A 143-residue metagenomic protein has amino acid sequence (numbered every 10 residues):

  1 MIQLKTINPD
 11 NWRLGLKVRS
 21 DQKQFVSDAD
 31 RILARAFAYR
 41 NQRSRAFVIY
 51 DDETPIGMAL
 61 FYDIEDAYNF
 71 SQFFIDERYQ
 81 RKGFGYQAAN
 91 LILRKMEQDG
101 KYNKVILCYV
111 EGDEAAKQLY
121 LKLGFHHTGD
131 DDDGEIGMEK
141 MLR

Functional and structural regions predicted by a protein language model:
I2-S71, D76-R78, A89, K95 (+2 more regions): Acetyl-CoA-dependent GNAT
D76-N90, D99, E111-Q118: Conserved glycine-rich acetyl-CoA-binding loop
M96-C108: Conserved GNAT acetyl-CoA-binding A-motif
I106-K117, D133-E135: Conserved beta-strand-loop-alpha-helix junction that forms the acyl-donor binding cleft
Y120, F125: Conserved active-site tyrosine of GNAT-family acetyltransferases
I136-R143: Terminal substrate-recognition subdomain of acyl/acetyltransferases
